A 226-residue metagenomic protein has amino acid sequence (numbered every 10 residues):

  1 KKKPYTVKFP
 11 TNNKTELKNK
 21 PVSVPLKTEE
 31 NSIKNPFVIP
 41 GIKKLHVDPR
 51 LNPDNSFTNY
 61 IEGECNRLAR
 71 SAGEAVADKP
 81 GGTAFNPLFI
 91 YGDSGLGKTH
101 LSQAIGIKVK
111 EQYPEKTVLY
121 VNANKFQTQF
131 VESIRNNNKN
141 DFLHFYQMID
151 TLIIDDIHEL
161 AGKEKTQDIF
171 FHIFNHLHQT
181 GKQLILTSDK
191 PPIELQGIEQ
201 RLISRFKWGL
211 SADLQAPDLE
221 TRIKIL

Functional and structural regions predicted by a protein language model:
K1-L119, N124, Q183, D189 (+2 more regions): Intrinsically disordered, low-complexity basic tails and flexible linkers associated with large NTP-driven
K110, E115-T151, E164: Short glycine-rich substrate-engagement loop in P-loop NTPases that contacts/grips substrate
V131-R135, P192-W208: Short regulatory helix/loop adjacent to the ATP-binding pocket of P-loop NTPases
L152-I154, I185: Walker B beta-strand of ABC/ABC-like P-loop ATPase nucleotide-binding domains, specifically the conserved hydrophobic
D155-I157, D189: Walker B catalytic acidic pair
H158-F171, L195-I198: Conserved ATPase-coupling elements of RecA-like P-loop NTPase cores
H172-I173, L177-Q200: Sensor-1/coupling segment of RecA-like P-loop NTPase cores
P191-R201, Q215-L226: Nucleotide-binding/hydrolysis machinery
